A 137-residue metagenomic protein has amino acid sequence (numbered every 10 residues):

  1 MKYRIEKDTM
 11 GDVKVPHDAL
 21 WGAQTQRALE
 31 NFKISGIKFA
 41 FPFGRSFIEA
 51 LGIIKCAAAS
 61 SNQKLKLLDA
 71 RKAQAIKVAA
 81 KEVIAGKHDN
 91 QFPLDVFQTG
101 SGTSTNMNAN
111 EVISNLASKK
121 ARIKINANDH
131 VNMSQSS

Functional and structural regions predicted by a protein language model:
M1-S137: Conserved, well-structured ligand/cofactor-binding cores
